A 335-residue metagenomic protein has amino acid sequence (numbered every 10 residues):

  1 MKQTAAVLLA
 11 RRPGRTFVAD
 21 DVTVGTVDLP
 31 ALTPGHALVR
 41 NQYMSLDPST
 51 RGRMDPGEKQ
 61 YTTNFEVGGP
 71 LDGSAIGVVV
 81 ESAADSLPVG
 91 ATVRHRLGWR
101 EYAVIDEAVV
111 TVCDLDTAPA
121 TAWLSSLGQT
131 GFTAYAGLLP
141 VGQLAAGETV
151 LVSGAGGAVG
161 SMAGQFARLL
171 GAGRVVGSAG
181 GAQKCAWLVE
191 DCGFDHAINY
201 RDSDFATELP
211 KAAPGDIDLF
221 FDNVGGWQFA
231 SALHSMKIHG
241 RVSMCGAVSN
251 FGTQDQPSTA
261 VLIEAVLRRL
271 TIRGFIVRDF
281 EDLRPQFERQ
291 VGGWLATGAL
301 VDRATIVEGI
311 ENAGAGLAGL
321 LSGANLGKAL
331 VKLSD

Functional and structural regions predicted by a protein language model:
M1-K2, R278-D335: C-terminal hydrophobic helical "lid"/dimerization subdomain of Rossmann-like NAD(P)H-dependent oxidoreductases
L29-L46, P56-W99: Glycine-rich beta-strand-centered segment in the early N-terminal region that forms part of a ligand/cofactor-binding
L71-V78, P88-G154: NAD(P)H dinucleotide-binding glycine-rich loop of Rossmann-like/cofactor-binding domains, especially the beta1-alpha1
S82-S86, G177-W187, R201, F205 (+2 more regions): Short glycine/proline-centered loop/turn elements that form peptide/ligand docking sites
R94, L151, I198, F220-F221: N-terminal Rossmann-like NAD(P) cofactor-binding module of classical short-chain dehydrogenase/reductase
W123-D202: Mid-domain Rossmann-like dinucleotide-binding core that forms the NAD(H)/NADP(H) cofactor-binding site
V189, W227-L300, S334-D335: Glycine-rich phosphate-binding loop and adjacent beta-alpha segment of Rossmann(oid) nucleotide-cofactor-binding
D204-G215: Short amphipathic alpha-helix with an adjacent loop that forms part of the alpha/beta core around
